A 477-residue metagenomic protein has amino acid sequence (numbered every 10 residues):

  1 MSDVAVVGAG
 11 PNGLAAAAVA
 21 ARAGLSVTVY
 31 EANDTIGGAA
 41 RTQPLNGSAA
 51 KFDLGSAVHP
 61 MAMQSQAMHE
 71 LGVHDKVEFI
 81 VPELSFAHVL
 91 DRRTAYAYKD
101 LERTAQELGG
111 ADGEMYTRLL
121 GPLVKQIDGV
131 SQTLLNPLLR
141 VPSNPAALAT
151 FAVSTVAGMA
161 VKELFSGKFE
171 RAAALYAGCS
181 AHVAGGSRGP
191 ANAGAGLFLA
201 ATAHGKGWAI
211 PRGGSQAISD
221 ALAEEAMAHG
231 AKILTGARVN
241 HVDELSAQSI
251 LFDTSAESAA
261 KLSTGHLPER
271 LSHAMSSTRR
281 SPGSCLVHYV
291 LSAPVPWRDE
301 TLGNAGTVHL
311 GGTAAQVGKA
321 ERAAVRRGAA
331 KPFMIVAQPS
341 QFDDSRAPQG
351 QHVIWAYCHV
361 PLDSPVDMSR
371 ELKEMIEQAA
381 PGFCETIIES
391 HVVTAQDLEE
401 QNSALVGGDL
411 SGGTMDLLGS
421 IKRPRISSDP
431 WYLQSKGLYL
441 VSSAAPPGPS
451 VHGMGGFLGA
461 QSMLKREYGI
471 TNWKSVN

Functional and structural regions predicted by a protein language model:
S2-K125: N-terminal glycine-rich phosphate/pyrophosphate-binding loop and immediately adjacent elements
V124-H229, G407-G419: Active-site/ligand-binding neighborhood in enzyme catalytic cores
E170-G186, K331-I335, G382-P446: A glycine-rich dinucleotide-binding beta-alpha-beta segment and adjacent secondary-structure elements that constitute
E225-V239: A conserved beta-strand/loop element that lines the FAD pocket in flavoprotein oxidoreductases
T235-A347: Mid-domain catalytic core of redox enzymes that form a hydrophobic substrate pocket/lid adjacent to a catalytic redox
E257-K261, V290, P348-M375: Conserved FAD/dinucleotide-binding core of flavoprotein oxidoreductases
V441-L464: A conserved FAD-binding loop/helix module that cradles the flavin
R466-N477: Active-site-proximal substrate-binding core of FAD-dependent oxidoreductases
